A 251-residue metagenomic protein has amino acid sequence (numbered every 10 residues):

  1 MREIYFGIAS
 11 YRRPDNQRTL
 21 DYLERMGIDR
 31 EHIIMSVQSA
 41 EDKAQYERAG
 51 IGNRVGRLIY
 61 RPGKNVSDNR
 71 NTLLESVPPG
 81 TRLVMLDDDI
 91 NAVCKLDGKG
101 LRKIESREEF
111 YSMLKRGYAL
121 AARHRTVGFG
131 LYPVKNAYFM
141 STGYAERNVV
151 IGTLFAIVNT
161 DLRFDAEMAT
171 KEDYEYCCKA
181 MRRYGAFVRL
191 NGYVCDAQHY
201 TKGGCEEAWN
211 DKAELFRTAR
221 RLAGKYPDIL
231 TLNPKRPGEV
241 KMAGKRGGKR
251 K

Functional and structural regions predicted by a protein language model:
M1-I4, R12-R18, M168-A169, Y174-K251: C-terminal catalytic/acceptor-binding lobe
R2-I8, L23, E31-M35: Hydrophobic targeting segments
I8-I28, E41-A49: Short, well-formed alpha-helical segments that are part of the catalytic scaffolds of diverse glycosyltransferases
Y11-R13, N65, D89-N91, V134-A137 (+3 more regions): Short, solvent-exposed loop/turn segments at secondary-structure junctions
Q17-L20, A44-E47, C94-D97, F139-A145 (+1 more regions): A short acidic (Asp/Glu
S36-L86, N91-S106: Active-site-proximal specificity loops/subdomain of glycosyltransferases
R82-D87, V127-Y132, F187-N191, T231-P234: A structural signal for short, well-ordered beta-strand segments and their strand-loop junctions that often border
V93-C178: Conserved catalytic core of nucleotide-sugar-dependent glycosyltransferases
